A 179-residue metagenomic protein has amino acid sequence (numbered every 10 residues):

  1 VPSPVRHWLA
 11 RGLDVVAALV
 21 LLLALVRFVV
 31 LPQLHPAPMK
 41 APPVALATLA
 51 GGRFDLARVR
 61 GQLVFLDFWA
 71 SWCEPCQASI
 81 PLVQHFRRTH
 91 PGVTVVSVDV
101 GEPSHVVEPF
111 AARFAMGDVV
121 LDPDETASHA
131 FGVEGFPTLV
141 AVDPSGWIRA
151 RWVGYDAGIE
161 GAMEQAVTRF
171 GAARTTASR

Functional and structural regions predicted by a protein language model:
V1-P43, G161-E164, R179: N-terminal targeting signals for export/organelle localization
A24, A141-R179: Thiol-/selenol-based redox modules, centered on thioredoxin-like and closely related oxidoreductase domains
P43-V64: A short beta-strand-turn-helix
L56, H105-E108: Acidic helix N-cap motif at the loop->helix transition within catalytic regions of sugar-transfer enzymes
Q62-V64, F68-W72, G135: Short pre-active-site segment immediately N-terminal to redox-active cysteine/selenocysteine motifs in thiol-based
F68-H85: Conserved redox-active cysteine motifs that mediate thiol-disulfide chemistry, especially di-cysteine Cys-X(1-2)-Cys
P91, V98, R113, Y155 (+1 more regions): Soluble extramembrane regions of membrane proteins in the secretory/endomembrane system
T94-V96, E108-S145: Short, internal strand/loop/helix patches that form the active-site neighborhood or redox-interaction surface
